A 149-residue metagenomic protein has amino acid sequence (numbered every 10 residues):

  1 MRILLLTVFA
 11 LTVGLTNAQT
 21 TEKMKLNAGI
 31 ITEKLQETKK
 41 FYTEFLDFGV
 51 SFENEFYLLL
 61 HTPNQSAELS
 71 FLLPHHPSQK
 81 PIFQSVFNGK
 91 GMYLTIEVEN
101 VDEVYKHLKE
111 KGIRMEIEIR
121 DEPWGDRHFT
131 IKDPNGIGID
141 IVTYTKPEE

Functional and structural regions predicted by a protein language model:
M1-T21: Bacterial Sec-dependent N-terminal signal peptides
Q19-N27, G49-E99, Y105-K132, T143-E149: Vicinal oxygen chelate
T32-K34: Conserved beta-strand-loop-alpha-helix junction that forms the acyl-donor binding cleft
T38-T43, L108, G136: Conserved active-site tyrosine of GNAT-family acetyltransferases
I139-D140: Short, conserved beta-strand/loop elements in beta-sheet-dominated catalytic cores that frequently flank divalent-metal
